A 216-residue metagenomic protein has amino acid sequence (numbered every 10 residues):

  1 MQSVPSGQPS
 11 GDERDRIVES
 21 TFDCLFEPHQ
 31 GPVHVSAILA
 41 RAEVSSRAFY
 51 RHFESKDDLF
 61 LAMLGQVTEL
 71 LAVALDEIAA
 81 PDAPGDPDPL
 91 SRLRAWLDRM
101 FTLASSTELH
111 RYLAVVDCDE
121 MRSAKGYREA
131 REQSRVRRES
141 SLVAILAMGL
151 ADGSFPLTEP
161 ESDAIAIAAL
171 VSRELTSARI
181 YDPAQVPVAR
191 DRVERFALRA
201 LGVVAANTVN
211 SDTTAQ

Functional and structural regions predicted by a protein language model:
M1-D12, N207-Q216: N-terminal intrinsically disordered/low-complexity leader segments
G11-D23, A74, S123: A short, Lys/Arg-enriched amphipathic alpha-helix from helix-turn-helix/homeodomain DNA-binding modules
E13, K56, M63, V67 (+5 more regions): Hydrophobic/aromatic residues within well-ordered alpha-helical segments
R16, C24-D58, A62, Q66: Helix-turn-helix
A62, D76-E108, D163-I167, R190 (+1 more regions): Hydrophobic alpha-helical connector segments
E69-A72, D76, K125-D152, E161-I165: Amphipathic alpha-helical packing segments from all-alpha helical-bundle domains
F101-S140: Short secondary-structure transition hinges
H110-V115, R128, E132, L150-F196 (+1 more regions): Hydrophobic/aromatic-rich alpha-helical bundle segments in the mid-to-C-terminal region
